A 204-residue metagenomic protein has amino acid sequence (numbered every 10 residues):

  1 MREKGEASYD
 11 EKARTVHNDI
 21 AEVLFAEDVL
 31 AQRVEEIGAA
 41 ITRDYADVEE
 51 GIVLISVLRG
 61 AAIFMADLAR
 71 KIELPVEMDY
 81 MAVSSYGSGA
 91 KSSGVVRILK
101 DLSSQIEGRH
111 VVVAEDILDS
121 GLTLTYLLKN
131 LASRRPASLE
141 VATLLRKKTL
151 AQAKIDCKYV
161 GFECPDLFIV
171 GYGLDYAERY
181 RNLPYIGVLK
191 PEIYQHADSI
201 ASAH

Functional and structural regions predicted by a protein language model:
M1-H204: PRPP-associated nucleotide enzymes
